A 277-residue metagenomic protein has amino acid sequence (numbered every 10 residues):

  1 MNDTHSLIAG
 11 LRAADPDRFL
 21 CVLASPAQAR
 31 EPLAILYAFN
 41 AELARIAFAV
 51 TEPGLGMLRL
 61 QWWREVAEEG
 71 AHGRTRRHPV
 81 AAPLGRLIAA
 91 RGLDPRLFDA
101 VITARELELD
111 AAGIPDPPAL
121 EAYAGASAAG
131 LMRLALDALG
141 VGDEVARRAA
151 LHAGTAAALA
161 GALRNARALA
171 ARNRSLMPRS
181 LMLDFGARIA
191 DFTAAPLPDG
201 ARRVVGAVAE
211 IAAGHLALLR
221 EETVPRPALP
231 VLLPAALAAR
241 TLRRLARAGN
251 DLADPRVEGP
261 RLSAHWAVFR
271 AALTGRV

Functional and structural regions predicted by a protein language model:
M1-G85, D94-R105, A124-R133, D143-L163 (+1 more regions): Catalytic cores of Mg2+-dependent Asp-rich isoprenoid enzymes
R91: Cofactor-binding active-site loop characterized by glycine-rich and histidine/acidic residues
E106-A119: Acidic/His metal-coordination segments adjacent to aromatic residues that form catalytic metal sites in metalloenzymes
